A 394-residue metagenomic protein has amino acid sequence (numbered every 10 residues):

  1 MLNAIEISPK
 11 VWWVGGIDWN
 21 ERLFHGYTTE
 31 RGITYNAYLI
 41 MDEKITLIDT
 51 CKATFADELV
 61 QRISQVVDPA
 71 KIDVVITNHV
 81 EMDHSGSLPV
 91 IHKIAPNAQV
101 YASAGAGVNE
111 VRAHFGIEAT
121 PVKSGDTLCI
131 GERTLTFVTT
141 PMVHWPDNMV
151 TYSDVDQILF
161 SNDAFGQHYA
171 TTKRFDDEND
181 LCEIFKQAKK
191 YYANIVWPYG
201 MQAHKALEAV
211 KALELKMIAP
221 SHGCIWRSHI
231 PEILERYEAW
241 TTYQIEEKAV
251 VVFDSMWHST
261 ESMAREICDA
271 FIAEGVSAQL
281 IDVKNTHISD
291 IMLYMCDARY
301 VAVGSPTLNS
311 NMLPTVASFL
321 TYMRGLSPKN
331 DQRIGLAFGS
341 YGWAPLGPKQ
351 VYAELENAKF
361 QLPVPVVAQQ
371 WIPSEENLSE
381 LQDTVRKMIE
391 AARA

Functional and structural regions predicted by a protein language model:
A4-S64, V150-S153, Q157-S161, T260: Conserved beta-strand hairpin/beta-sheet module of binuclear metal-dependent hydrolase folds, prominently
I5-P9, Q99-N148, Q202-K205: Metallo-beta-lactamase
V11, L159-E178: Short, solvent-exposed beta-strand-terminating loops
E43, T54-Y101: Active-site metal-binding motif and surrounding structural segment of the metallo-beta-lactamase
K44-T46, V74, D156-F160, M217 (+3 more regions): Structural motif
I48-T50, I72-V80, V100-A104, L159-N162 (+1 more regions): Active-site neighborhood of phospho(di)ester-bond hydrolases with catalytic His/Asp-centered motifs
T171-R174, L181-I218, H222-I225, E266-S277 (+1 more regions): FMN-binding flavodoxin-like domain, especially the glycine-rich phosphate-binding loop
G223-K248: Terminal amphipathic helices with adjacent charged low-complexity linkers/tails
